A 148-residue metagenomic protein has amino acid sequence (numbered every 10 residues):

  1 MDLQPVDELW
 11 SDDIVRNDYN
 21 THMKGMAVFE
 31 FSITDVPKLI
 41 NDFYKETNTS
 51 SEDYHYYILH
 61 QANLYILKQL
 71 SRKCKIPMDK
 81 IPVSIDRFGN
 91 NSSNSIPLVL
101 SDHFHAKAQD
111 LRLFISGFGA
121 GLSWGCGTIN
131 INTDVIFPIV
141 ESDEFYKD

Functional and structural regions predicted by a protein language model:
M1-S84, V135-D148: Hydrophobic pocket-lining "lid/loop/helix" segments that shape and contact the acyl-thioester
G25, S32-D35, S92, L100 (+2 more regions): Solvent-exposed, flexible loop/coil residues
D35-K38, S92-S95, A106-Q109: A short linear-motif detector with a strong N-terminal bias
N63-K73, N94-L100, N130: Short amphipathic alpha-helical segments at helix boundaries and their inter-helical linkers
N63-Y65, F88-N90, A120-L122: Short Gly/Pro-enriched loop/turn and capping motifs at secondary-structure junctions
S84-I96: Active-site-adjacent helical/loop segments in soluble small-molecule enzymes
P97-D148: Conserved beta-strand-centric core segments of catalytic alpha/beta enzyme folds
